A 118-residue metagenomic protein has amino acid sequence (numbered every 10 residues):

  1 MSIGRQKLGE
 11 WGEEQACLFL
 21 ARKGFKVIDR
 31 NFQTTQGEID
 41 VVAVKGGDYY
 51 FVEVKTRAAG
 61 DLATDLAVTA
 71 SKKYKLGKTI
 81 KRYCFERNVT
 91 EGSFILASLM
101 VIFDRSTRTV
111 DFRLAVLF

Functional and structural regions predicted by a protein language model:
M1-R30: Acidic-basic catalytic patches of nuclease active cores, encompassing PD-(D/E)XK and other metal-cofactor nuclease
I3, K7, W11, Q36 (+1 more regions): Residues at secondary-structure transition points
E14, I39-V41, V54, R105: Generic detector of well-ordered alpha-helical packing
L20, V41-G60, L76: Conserved catalytic cores of phosphodiester-cleaving nucleases, focusing on short active-site segments
K26-Y49: Active-site metal-binding core of divalent-cation-utilizing nuclease and nuclease-like domains
R57-K81, E86: Mg2+/Mn2+-dependent nuclease catalytic core
F85-F118: Domain-level recognition of nuclease-like catalytic cores that cleave nucleotide substrates
